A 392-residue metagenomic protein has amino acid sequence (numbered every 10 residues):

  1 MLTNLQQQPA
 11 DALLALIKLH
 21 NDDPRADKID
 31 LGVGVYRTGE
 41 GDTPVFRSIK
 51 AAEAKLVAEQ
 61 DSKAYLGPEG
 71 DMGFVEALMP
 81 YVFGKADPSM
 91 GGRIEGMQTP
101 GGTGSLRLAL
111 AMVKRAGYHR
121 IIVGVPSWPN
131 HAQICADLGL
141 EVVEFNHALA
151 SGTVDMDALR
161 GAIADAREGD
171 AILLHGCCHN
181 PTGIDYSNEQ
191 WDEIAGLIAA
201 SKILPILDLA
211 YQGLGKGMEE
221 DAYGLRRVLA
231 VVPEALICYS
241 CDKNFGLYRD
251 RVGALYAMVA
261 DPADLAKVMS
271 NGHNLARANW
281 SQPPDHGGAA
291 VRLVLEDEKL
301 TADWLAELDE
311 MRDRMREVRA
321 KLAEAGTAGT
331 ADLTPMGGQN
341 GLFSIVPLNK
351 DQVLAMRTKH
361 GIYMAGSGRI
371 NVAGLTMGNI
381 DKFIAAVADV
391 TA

Functional and structural regions predicted by a protein language model:
P9-P100: N-terminal small-domain helix-loop-helix segment of the aminotransferase-like
L31, V142, P205, Y363-M364: Hydrophobic beta-strand scaffold residues
D61-A199, G213-L214, Y223-A230, N349 (+1 more regions): Conserved core of the PLP fold type I
A171, L204, A235-L236: Hydrophobic "anchor" residues on beta-strands that sit immediately upstream of conserved functional sites
L209-A210: Conserved Walker B
M218, Y223-K267: Active-site PLP attachment segment
M269-G288, V294-A323: Structural signature of PLP-dependent enzymes
W304-K359: Conserved PLP-binding catalytic core of the aspartate aminotransferase-like
